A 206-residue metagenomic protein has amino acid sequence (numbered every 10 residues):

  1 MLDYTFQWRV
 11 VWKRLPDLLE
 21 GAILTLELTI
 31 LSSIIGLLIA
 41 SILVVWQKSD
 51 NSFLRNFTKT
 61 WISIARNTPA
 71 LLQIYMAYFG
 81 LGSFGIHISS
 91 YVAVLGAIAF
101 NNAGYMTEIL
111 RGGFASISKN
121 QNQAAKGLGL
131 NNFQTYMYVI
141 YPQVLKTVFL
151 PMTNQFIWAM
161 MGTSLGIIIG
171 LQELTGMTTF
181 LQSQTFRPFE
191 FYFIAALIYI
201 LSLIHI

Functional and structural regions predicted by a protein language model:
M1-I204: Transmembrane alpha-helices and adjacent helix-loop boundaries
